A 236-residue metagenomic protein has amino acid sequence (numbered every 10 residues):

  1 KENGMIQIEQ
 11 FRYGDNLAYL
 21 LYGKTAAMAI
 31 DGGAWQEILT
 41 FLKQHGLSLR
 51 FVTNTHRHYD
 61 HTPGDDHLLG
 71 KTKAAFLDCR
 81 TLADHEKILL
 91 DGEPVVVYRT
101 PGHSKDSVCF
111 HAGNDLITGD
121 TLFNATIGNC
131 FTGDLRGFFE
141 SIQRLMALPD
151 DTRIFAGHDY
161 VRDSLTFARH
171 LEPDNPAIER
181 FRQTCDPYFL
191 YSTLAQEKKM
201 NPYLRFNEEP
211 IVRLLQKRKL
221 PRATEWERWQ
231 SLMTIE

Functional and structural regions predicted by a protein language model:
G4-H45, V108-G119: Conserved beta-strand hairpin/beta-sheet module of binuclear metal-dependent hydrolase folds, prominently
G14, A27, A34-Y98: Active-site HxH/HxHxD metal-binding segment of metal-dependent hydrolases
L20-Y22, H85-A112, L116, A147: Core dinuclear metal-dependent hydrolase active-site scaffold
G32-A34, R57, G102-S104, N114-D115 (+3 more regions): Active-site metal-binding loops of divalent metal-dependent hydrolases
R50, D120, T152: Conserved acidic residues
P63-G64, C109-F110, I127, L165: Active-site-flanking alpha-helical
F131-G157: An active-site-proximal "capping" alpha-helix that borders the catalytic cofactor pocket
Q143, A147-R153, R162-E236: Accessory terminal helices/loops
